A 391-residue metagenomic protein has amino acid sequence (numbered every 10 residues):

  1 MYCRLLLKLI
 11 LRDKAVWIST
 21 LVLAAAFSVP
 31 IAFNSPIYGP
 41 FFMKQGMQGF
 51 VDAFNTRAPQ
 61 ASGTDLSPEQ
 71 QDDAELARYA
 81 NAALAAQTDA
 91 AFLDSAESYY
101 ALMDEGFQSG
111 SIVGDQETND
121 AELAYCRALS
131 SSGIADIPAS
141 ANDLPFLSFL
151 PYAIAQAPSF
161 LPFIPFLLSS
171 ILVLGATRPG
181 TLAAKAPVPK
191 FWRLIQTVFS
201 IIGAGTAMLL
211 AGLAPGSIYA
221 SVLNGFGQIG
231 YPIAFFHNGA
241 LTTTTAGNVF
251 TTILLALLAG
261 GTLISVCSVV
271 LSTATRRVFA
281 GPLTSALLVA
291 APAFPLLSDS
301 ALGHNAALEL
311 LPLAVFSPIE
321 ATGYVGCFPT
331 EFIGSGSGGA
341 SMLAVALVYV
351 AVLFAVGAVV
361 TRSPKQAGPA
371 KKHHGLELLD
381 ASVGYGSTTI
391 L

Functional and structural regions predicted by a protein language model:
M1-G39: Hydrophobic secretory-pathway targeting helix
A15-I31, I264, A321-L376: Alpha-helical transmembrane segments of multi-pass membrane transporters/translocases
A26-R57, A61, A128-L174, Q196-T273 (+2 more regions): Secretory targeting signals
A53-A141: Long, solvent-exposed extracytoplasmic domains/loops
A184-F191: Short helix-to-coil transition segments within interhelical loops that connect adjacent transmembrane helices
T275-L310: Transmembrane helix segments
G303-P329: Short hydrophobic, aromatic-rich alpha-helical segments embedded in or entering the lipid bilayer of multi-pass
G375, D380-L391: A short, flexible loop at the N-terminus of ABC-type nucleotide-binding domains that lies
